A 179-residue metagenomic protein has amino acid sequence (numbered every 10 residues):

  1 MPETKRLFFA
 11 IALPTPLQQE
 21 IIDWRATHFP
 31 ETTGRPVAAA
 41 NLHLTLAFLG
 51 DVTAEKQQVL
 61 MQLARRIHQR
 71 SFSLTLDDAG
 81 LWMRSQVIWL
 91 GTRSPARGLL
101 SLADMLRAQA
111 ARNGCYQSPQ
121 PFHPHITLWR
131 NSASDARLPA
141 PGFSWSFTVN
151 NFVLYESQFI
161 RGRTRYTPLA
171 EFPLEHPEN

Functional and structural regions predicted by a protein language model:
M1-N179: Histidine-dependent nucleotide/RNA phosphoesterase domain, centered on the 2H-phosphoesterase fold with its duplicated
